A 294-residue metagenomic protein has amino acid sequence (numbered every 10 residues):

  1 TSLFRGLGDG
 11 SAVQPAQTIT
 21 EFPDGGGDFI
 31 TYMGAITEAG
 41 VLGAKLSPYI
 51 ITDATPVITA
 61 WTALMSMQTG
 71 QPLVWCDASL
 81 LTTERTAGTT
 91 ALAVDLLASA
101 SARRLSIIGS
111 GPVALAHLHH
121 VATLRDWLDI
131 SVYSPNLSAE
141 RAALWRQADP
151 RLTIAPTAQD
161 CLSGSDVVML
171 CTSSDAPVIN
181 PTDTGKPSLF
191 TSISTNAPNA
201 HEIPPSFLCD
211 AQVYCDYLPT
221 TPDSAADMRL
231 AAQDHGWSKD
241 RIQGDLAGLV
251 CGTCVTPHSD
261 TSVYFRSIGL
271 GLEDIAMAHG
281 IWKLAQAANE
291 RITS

Functional and structural regions predicted by a protein language model:
T1-T82, A91, S101, I275 (+1 more regions): N-terminal ligand-binding/catalytic initiation module
A87-V94: Hydrophobic alpha-helical segments within soluble ligand-binding/sensing domains
T90, S101-A122, Y133-L137: Glycine-rich adenosine-cofactor-binding loop
L97-R104, D126, G185-K186: Short helix-loop-beta connector
L124-R146: NAD(P)-binding Rossmann-fold cofactor-contacting core
P150-D234: Rossmann-like adenosine-cofactor binding region
H201-S294: Adenosine-phosphate binding glycine-rich loop
